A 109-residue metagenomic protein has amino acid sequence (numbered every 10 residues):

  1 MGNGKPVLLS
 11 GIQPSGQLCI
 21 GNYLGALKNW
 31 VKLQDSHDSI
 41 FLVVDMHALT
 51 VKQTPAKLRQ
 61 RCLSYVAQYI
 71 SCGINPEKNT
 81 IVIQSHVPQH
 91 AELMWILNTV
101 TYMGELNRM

Functional and structural regions predicted by a protein language model:
G2-M109: N-terminal Rossmann-like or analogous alpha/beta NTP/dinucleotide-binding catalytic cores that position adenine
